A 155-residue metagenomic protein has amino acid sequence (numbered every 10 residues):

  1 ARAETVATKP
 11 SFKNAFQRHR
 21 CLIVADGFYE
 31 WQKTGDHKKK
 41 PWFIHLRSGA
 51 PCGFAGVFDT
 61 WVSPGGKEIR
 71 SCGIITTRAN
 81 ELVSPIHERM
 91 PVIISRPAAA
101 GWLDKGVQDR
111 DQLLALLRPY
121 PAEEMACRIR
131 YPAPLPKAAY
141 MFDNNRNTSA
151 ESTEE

Functional and structural regions predicted by a protein language model:
A1-E155: A structured binding-face within diverse protein domains that lines the active/interaction site
